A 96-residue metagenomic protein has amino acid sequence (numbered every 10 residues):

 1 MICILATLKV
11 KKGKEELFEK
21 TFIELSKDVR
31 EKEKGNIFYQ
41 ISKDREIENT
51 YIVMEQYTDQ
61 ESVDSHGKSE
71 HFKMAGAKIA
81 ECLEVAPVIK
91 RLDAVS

Functional and structural regions predicted by a protein language model:
M1-I2, S96: Absolute protein N-terminus
I2-K32: N-terminal first-folded block
I2-K9, Q40-G67: Short, well-ordered beta-strand segments in beta-rich or mixed alpha/beta enzyme and ligand-binding folds
E24-F38, Q56-K90: An amphipathic, aromatic/His-enriched active-site/gating alpha helix that lines ligand/cofactor pockets
I41, R91-A94: Hydrophobic/anchoring residues in structured secondary elements
I47, V95-S96: A short acidic, often aromatic-flanked loop/helix-cap motif at beta-alpha or helix-coil junctions that lines enzyme
